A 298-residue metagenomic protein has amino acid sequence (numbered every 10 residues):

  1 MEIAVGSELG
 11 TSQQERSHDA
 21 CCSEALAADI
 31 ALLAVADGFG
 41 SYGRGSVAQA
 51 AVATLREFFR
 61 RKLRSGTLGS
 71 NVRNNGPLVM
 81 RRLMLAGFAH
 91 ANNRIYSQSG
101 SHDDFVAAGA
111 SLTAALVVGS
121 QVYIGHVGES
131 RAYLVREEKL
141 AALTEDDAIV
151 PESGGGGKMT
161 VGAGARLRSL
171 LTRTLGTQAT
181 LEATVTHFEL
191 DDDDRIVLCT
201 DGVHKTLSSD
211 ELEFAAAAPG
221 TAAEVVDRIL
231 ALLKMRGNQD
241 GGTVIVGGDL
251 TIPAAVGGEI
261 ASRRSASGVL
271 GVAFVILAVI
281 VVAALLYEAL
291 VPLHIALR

Functional and structural regions predicted by a protein language model:
M1-R298: PP2C/PPM-type serine/threonine phosphatase catalytic domain
